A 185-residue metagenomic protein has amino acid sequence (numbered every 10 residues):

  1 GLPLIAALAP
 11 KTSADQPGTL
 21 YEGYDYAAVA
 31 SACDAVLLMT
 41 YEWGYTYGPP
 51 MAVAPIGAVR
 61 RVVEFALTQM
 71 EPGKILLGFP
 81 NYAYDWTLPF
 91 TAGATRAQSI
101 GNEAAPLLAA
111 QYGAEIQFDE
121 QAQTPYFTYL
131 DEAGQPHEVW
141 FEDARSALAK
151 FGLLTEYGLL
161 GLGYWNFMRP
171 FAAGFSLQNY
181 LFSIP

Functional and structural regions predicted by a protein language model:
G1-Q111: Substrate-binding surface in catalytic domains of secreted glycosidases
P10-K11, A144-S146, M168: Short beta->alpha connector loops
P17-A27, E142-T155: Short, acidic/polar
G73-I75, H137, G158: A generic secondary-structure signal marking the coil-to-beta-strand transition
F79-G152, N179-P185: Glycan-binding loop/region signatures in secreted carbohydrate-active enzymes
K150-P185: Acidic/aromatic/glycine-rich contiguous surface patches that form carbohydrate-binding/processing clefts and analogous
